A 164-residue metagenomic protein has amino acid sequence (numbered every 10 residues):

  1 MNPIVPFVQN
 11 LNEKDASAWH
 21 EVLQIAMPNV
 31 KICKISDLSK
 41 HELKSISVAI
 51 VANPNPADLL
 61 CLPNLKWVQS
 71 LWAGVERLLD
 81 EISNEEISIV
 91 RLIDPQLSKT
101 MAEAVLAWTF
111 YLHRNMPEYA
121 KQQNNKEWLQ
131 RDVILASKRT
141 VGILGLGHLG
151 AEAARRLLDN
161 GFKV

Functional and structural regions predicted by a protein language model:
M1-I46: N-terminal glycine-/charge-rich "phosphate-binding" loop or analogous flexible N-terminal tail
N2, E86, S137-T140: Phosphate-coordination loops involved in phosphoryl transfer and adenosine-cofactor binding
V22, A104, W108, E152-R156: Rossmann-fold NAD(P)-dependent oxidoreductase module
P28-I35, V48-A52, K121-L129: Short gly/ser/thr-rich secondary-structure transition/capping motifs
S47-A120: Phosphate/diphosphate ligand-binding glycine-rich loop within oxidoreductases
R131-V164: Rossmann-like dinucleotide/phosphate-binding beta-alpha-beta segment
